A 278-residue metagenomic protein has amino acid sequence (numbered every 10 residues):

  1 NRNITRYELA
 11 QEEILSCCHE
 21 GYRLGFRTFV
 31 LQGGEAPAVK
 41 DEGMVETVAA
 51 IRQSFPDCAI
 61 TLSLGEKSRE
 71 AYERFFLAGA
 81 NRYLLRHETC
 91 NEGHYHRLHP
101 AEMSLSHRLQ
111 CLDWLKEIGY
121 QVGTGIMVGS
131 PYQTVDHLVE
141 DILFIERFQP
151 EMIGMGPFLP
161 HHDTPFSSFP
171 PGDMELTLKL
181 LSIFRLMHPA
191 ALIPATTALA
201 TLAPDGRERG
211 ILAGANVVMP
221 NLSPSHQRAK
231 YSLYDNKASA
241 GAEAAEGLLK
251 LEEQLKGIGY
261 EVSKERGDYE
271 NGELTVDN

Functional and structural regions predicted by a protein language model:
N1-L15, G21-E42, T47-V48, R52-L112 (+2 more regions): Core AdoMet radical
L31, L85, L115, I145 (+2 more regions): Conserved, mostly hydrophobic/aromatic
E35-K40, A101, G129-T134, F166 (+2 more regions): Short, small-residue-enriched loops and turns at beta-alpha junctions that line or gate enzyme active sites
A38, E70, E92, Y132 (+3 more regions): Generic structural signal for helix capping and beta-alpha/helix-loop junctions
V39-L64, E102-G123, F148, S168-A191 (+1 more regions): Alpha-helix-loop-beta-strand connector modules within alpha/beta enzyme cores
S68-L77, S130-I145, A200-A213: Catalytic cores of alpha/beta
C111-P160: Aromatic-anchored, glycine/proline-accented short structural segments that stabilize local strand-turns or short
E146-N278: Auxiliary Fe-S-binding modules of radical SAM enzymes
